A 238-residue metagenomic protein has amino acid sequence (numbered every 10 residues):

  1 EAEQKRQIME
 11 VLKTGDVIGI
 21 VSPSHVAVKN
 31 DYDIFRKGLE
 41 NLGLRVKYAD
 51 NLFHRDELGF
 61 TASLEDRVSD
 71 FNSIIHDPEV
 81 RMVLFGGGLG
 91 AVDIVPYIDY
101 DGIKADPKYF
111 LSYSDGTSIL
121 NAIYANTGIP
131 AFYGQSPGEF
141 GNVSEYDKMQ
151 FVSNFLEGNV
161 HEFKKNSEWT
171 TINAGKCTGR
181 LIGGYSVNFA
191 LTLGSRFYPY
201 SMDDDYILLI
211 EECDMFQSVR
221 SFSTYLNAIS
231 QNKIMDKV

Functional and structural regions predicted by a protein language model:
Q4-E79: ATP/NTP phosphate-donor binding region
V26-D31, F35-G38, C177-M215: Conserved beta-alpha junction segments in alpha/beta enzyme cores
R81-M82, I207: Structural motif
M82-V92, Y113: N-terminal glycine-rich "phosphate-gripper" loop used for MgATP/nucleotide binding and carboxylate activation
I98-A122, P130-P137: Short, acidic/small-residue loops that bind anionic groups at enzyme active sites
P130-G194: Conserved anion/nucleotide-ligand pocket segment
Y200-V238: Internal helical hairpin/lid segments
